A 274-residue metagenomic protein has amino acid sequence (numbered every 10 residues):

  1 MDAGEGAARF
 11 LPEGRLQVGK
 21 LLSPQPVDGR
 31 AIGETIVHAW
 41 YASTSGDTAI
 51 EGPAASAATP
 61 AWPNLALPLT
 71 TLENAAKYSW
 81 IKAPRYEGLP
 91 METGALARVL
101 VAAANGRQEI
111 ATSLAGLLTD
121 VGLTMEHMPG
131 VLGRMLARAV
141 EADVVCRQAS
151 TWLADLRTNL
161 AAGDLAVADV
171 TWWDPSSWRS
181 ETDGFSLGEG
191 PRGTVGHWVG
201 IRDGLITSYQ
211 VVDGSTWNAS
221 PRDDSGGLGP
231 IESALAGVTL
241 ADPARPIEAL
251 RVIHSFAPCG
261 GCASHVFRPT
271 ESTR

Functional and structural regions predicted by a protein language model:
M1-R274: Metal/cofactor-centered catalytic core regions of large enzymes
